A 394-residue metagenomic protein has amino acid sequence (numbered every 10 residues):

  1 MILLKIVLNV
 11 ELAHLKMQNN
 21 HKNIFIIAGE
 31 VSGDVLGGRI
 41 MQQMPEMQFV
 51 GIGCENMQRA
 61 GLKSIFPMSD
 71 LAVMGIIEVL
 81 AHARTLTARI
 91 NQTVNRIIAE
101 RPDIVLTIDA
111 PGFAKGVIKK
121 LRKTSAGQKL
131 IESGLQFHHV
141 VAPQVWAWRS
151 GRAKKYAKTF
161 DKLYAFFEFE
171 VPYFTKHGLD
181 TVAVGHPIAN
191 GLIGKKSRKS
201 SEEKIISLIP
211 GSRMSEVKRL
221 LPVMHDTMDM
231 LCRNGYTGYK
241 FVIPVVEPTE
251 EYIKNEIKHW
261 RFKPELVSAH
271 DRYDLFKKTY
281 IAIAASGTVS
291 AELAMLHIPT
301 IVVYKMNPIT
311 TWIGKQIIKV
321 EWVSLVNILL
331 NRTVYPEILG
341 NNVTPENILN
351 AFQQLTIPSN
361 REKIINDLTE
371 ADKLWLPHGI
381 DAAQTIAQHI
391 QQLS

Functional and structural regions predicted by a protein language model:
L3-L4, L8-S394: Nucleotide-activated sugar donor-binding and catalytic core shared by glycosyltransferases and related lipid-linked
